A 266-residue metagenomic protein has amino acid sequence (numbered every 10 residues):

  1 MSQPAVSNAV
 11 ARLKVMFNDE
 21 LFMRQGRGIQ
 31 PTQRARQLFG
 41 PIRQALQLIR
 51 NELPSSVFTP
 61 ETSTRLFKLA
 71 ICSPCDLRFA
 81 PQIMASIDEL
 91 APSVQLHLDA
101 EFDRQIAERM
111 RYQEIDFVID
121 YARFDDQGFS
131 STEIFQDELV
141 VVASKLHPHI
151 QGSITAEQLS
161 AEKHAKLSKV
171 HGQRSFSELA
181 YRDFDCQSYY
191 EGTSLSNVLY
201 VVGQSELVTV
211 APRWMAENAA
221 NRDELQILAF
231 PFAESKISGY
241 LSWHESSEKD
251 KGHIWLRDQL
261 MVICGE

Functional and structural regions predicted by a protein language model:
K14-P31: A short LG(V/I)-centered, amphipathic sequence patch enriched for acidic residue(s) preceding the LG motif
M16-F17, L38-P60: Alpha-helical linker/hinge and terminal dimerization helices associated with HTH transcriptional regulators
P60-E61, D126-H164, H253: Flexible hinge/capping segments at coil-to-helix
S63-D126, G192: Central regulatory/effector-binding core of bacterial HTH transcription factors
K68-A70, L139, I154-Q173, C264: Short loop->beta-strand "edge-of-pocket" segments that line small-molecule binding or catalytic clefts across diverse
F79, K145, Q226-E266: A late-sequence structural motif
F102-A107, R111-I115, Y121, V170-I227: Hydrophobic hinge/microswitch elements
H149-G152, A161-F184, R213, K249-H253 (+1 more regions): Secondary-structure junction motif
